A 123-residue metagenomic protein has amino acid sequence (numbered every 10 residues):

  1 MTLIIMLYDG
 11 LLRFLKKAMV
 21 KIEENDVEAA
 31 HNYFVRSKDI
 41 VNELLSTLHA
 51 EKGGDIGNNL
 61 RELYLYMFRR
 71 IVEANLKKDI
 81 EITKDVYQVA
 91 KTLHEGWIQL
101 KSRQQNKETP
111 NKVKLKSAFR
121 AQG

Functional and structural regions predicted by a protein language model:
L11, G54-L65: Short, well-ordered alpha-helical segments that carry or flank key catalytic/ligand-binding motifs at enzyme/regulatory
I22, N75-K78: Hydrophobic/aromatic side-chain positions at a characteristic register within alpha-helices of tetratricopeptide repeats
A30, S37, T83-V86: Solenoid-repeat scaffolds in large eukaryotic assemblies
E43-N58: Short, solvent-exposed, charged loop/turn and helix-capping segments that join or cap alpha-helices on peripheral
I80, K84-G123: Short terminal interaction segments
